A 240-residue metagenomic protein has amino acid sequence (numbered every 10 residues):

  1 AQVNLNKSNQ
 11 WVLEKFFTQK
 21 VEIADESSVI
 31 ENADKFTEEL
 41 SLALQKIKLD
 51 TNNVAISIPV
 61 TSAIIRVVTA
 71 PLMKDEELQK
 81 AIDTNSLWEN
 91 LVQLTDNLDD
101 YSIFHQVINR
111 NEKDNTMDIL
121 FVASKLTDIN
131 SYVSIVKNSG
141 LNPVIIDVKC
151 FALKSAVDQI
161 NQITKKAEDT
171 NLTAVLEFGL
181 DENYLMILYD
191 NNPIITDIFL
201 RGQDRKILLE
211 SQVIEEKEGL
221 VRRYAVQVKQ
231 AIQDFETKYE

Functional and structural regions predicted by a protein language model:
A1-Q2, F16, E77-A81, N85 (+1 more regions): Short, intrinsically disordered, charge-balanced linker/junction segments flanking boundaries in proteins
Q2-F16, D50, R110-I232: Small-residue (GG/TT-enriched) beta-loop-alpha framework at ligand/catalytic clefts
W11-V12, I23-K35: N-terminal glycine-/serine-/threonine-rich phosphate-binding loop
L13-V21, A55-R66: A short glycine/small-residue-enriched secondary-structure motif
V29, A33, T37-S41, E216-E240: Helical "lid/coupling" subdomains associated with nucleotide-phosphate turnover
A33, I58-I119, Q162: Internal amphipathic helical hairpin motif
L40, Q45, L49-T61, V136 (+2 more regions): Short glycine-rich phosphate-binding loop at a beta-alpha junction
I47, E89, I160, A231-K238: Solvent-exposed amphipathic alpha-helical surface segments
